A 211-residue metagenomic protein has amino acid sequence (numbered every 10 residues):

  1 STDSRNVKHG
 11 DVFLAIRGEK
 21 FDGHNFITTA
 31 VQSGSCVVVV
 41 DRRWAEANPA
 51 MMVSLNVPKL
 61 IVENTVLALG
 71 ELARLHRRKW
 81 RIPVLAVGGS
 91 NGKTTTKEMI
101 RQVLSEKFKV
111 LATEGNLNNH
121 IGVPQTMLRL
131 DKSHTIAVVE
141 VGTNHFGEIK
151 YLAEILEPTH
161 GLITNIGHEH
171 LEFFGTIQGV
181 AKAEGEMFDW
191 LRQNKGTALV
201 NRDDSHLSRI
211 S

Functional and structural regions predicted by a protein language model:
S1-E71: N-terminal leader/targeting and accessory segments in enzymes
V66-R202, H206-S211: Phosphate-binding loop of NTP-binding sites
